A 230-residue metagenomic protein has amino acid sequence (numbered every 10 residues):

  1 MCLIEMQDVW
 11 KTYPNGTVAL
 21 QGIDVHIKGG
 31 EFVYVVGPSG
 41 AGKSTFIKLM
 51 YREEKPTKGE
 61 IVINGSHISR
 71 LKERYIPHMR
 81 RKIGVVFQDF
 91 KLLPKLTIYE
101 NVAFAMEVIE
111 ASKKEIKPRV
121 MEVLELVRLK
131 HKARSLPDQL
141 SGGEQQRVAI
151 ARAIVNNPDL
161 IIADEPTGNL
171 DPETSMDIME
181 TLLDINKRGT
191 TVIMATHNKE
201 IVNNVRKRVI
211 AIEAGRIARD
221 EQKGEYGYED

Functional and structural regions predicted by a protein language model:
Y51: Helix-to-loop junction immediately C-terminal to a conserved catalytic motif
G59-H67: Conserved ABC transporter NBD signature motif
L96-F104: Short coil-to-helix segment of the ABC ATPase nucleotide-binding domain corresponding to the Q-loop/switch region
S135-L140, E144: Conserved ABC ATPase signature
N157: Conserved catalytic motifs of ABC-family nucleotide-binding domains
I161-D164: Catalytic Walker B motif of ABC-type/P-loop ATPase nucleotide-binding domains
P172-T174: Helix N-cap at the start of a conserved alpha-helix in ABC-type nucleotide-binding domains
